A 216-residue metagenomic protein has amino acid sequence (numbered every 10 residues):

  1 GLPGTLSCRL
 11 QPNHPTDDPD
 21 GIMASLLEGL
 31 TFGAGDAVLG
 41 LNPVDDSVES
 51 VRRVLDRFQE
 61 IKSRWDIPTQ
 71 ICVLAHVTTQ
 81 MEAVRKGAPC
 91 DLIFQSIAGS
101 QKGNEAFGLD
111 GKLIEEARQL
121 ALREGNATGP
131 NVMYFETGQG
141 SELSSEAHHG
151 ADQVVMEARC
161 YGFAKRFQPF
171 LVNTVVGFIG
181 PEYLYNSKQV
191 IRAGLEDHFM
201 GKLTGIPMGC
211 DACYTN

Functional and structural regions predicted by a protein language model:
G1-R9, P15: N-terminal amphipathic alpha-helix/helix-capping segment at the start of soluble metabolic enzymes
P3, D20-A24, E49, R53: Residues forming well-ordered secondary-structure scaffolds
L10-P12, L41, T69-A75, S96-I97 (+3 more regions): A cross-domain feature marking catalytic cores of carbohydrate-active enzymes and several ubiquitous metabolic/repair
D20-D36, E60-S63, T78-P207: Alpha/beta enzyme core
A37-L55, V176-Y185: Glycine-rich, proline-tolerant flexible connector loops at the mouths of alpha/beta enzymes
R57-H76: A cross-kingdom feature marking charged/low-complexity
Y214-N216: Conserved structured catalytic cores and adjacent interaction surfaces of nucleotide-binding/hydrolyzing enzymes
